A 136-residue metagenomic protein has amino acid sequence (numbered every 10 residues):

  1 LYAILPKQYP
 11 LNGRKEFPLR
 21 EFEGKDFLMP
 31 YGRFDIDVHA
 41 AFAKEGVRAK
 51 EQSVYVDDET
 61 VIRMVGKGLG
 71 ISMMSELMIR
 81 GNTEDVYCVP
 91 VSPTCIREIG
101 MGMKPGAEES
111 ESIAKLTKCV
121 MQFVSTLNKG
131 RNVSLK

Functional and structural regions predicted by a protein language model:
L1, L11, P18-R20, A43 (+2 more regions): Short secondary-structure boundary/capping segments
L1-F27, E111: Flexible hinge/capping segments at coil-to-helix
P6, P30, K104-P105: Residue-level recognition of the GNAT/N-acetyltransferase active site
L11, K25-G46, E109-T117, L127-V133: Secondary-structure junction motif
R14, E59-E108, K115: Beta-alpha-beta core module
E16, I36, D57-D58: Structural motif corresponding to alpha-helix initiation and N-cap regions
M29, V47-D57: Short beta-strand-to-loop elements that line the ligand-binding cleft of bilobed periplasmic-binding protein-like
